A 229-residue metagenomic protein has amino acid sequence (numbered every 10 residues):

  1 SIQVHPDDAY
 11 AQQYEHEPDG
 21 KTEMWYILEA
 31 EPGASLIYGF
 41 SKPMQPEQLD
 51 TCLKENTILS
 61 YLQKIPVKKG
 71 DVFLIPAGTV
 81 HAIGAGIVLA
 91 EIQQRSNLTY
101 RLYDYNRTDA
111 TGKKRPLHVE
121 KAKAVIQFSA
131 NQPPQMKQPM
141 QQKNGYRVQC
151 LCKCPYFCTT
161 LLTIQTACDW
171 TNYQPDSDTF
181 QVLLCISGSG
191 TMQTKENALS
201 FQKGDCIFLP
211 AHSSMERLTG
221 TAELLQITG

Functional and structural regions predicted by a protein language model:
S1-K69, G84-S189, Q193-K195, L199 (+2 more regions): Active-site region of the double-stranded beta-helix
P6, V72, T79: Active-site metal-binding loops of divalent metal-dependent hydrolases
T79-A82, S213-E216: Short, charged beta-turn/beta-strand-edge "cap" motif at the junction between a beta-strand and an adjacent loop
G204, A211-H212: Short, solvent-exposed S/T- and G/P-enriched segments that are highly enriched in secreted/extracellular and lumenal
M215-G229: Short, basic/aromatic-enriched C-terminal tail that caps enzymatic domains
